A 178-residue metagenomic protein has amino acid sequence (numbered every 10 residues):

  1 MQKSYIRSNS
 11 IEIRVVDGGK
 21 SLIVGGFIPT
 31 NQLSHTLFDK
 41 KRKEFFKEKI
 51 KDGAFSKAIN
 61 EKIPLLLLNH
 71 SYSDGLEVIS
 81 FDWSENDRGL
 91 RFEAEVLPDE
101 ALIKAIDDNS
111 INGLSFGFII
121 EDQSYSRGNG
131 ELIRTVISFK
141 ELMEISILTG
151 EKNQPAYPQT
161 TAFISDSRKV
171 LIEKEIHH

Functional and structural regions predicted by a protein language model:
M1-D166: Signature of dsDNA virion morphogenesis modules
S165-H178: Terminal short linear interaction segments
